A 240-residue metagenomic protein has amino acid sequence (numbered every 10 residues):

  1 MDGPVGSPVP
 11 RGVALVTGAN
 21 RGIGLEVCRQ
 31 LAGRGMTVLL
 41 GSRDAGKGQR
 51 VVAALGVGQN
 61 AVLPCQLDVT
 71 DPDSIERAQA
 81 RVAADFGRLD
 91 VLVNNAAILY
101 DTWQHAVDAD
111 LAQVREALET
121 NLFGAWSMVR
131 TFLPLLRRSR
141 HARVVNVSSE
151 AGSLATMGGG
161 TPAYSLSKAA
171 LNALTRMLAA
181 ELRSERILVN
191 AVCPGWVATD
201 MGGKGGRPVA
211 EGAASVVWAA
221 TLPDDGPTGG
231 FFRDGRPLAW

Functional and structural regions predicted by a protein language model:
G6-L39: Canonical Rossmann dinucleotide-binding motif of NAD(H)/NADP(H)-dependent dehydrogenases/reductases, specifically
R34-R50: Conserved glycine-rich Rossmann-like NAD(P)H-binding loop of the short-chain dehydrogenase/reductase
A45-G46, Q66-A78: The beta1-alpha1 cofactor-binding region of Rossmann-like NAD(H)/NADP(H)-dependent oxidoreductases
N60, R81-L92, Y100-T102, L188: A glycine-rich helix->loop->beta "capping" turn within Rossmann-like NAD(P)(H)-dependent oxidoreductase domains
V93, M128-F132, L136, L174-T175 (+1 more regions): Hydrophobic positions on the long internal alpha-helix of Rossmann-like NAD(P)-dependent oxidoreductase domains
I98-L118, R137-S184: Catalytic loop of short-chain dehydrogenase/reductase
S184, A191-P194, G203-W240: C-terminal helical subdomain
